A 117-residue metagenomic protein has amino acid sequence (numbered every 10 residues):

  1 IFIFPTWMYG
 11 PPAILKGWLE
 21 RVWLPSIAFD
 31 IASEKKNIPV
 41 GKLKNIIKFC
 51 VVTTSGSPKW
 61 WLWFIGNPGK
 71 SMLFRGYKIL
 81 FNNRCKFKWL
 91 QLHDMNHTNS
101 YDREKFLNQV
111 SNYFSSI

Functional and structural regions predicted by a protein language model:
F2-I65, G69: Helix-loop-strand module that forms the ligand-binding subsite of alpha/beta enzymes
W61-F64, P68-I117: Glycine-rich phosphate/pyrophosphate-binding loop and the adjoining helix
